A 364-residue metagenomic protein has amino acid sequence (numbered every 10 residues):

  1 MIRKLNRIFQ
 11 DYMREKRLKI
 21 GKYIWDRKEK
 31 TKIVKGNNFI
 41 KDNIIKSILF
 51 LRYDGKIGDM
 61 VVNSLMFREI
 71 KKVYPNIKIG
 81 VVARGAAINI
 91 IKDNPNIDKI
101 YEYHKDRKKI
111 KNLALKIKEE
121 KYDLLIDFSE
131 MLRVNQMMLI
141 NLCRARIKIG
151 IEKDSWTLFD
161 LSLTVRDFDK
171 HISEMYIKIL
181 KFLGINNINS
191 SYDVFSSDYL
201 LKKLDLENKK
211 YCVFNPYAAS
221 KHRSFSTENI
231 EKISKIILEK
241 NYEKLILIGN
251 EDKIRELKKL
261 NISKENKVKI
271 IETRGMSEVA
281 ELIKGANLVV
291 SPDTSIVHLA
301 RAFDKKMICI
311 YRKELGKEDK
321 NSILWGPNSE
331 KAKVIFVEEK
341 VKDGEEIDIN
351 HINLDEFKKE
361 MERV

Functional and structural regions predicted by a protein language model:
I2-I44: Positively charged, low-complexity intrinsically disordered leader regions
K35-K46, K121, Y199-C212: Nucleotide-sugar donor-binding and catalytic loop/hinge architecture of NDP-sugar-dependent glycosyltransferases
I40, I44-F168, E278: Active-site and donor-binding regions of nucleotide-sugar-utilizing enzymes
L51-D54, D198-E256, L315: Active-site donor-nucleotide binding/catalytic segment of nucleotide-sugar enzymes
K111, N229-R312: Donor-binding and catalytic core of enzymes assembling or modifying cell-surface/extracellular glycoconjugates
I151, R301-V364: Nucleotide-sugar donor-binding patch of glycosyltransferase catalytic domains
E152-R223, T227: Mid-sequence helix-capping/hinge segment at a functional interface
